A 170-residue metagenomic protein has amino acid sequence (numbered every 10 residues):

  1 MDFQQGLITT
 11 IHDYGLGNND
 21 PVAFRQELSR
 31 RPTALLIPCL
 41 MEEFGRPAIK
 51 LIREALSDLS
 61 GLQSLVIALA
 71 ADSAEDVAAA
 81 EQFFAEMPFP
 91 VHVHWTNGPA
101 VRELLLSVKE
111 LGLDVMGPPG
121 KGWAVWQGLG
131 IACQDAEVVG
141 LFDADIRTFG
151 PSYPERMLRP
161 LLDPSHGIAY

Functional and structural regions predicted by a protein language model:
M1-D58: N-proximal low-complexity "stem/linker" segments adjacent to membrane-targeting elements
Y14-G15, D76-A136: Active-site-proximal specificity loops/subdomain of glycosyltransferases
L35-I37, L65-I67, Y170: Structural beta-sheet core signal
I37-C39, L69-A71, G140-D143: Short beta-strand/turn micro-motifs composed of small residues that flank or help shape donor/cofactor-binding pockets
G45, D72-A79: Short, charged/polar "capping" segments at the starts of alpha-helices and the immediately preceding loops
G61-S73, H92-G98: Short beta-strand/loop segment that forms part of the nucleotide-sugar
D135-R147: Short beta-strand-to-loop acidic/aromatic patch adjacent to the donor-nucleotide binding site
F149-Y170: Conserved donor-nucleotide/metal-binding helix-loop-beta segment in metal-dependent transferases, i.e., the alpha-helix
